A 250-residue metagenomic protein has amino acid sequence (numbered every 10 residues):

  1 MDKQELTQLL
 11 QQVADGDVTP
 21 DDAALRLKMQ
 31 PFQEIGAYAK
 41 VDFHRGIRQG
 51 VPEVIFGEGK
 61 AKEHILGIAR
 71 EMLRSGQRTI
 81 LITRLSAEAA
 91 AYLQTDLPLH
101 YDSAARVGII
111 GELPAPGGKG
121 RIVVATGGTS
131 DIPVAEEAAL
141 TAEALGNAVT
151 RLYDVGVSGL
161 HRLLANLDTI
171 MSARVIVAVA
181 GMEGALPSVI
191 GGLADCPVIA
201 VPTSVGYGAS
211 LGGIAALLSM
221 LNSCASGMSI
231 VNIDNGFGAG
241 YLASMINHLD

Functional and structural regions predicted by a protein language model:
M1-S86, A91, T95: Long amphipathic alpha-helical segments
E63-I65, D131-E136, L160-H161, A180-V189 (+2 more regions): Short glycine/serine/threonine-rich phosphate/pyrophosphate-binding segments that cradle anionic phosphate groups
T95-L97, L193-A194, C224-S226: Short, structured coil segments at secondary-structure junctions
A105-G111, T150-T169, I214-A215, V231: Glycine-rich oxoanion-binding loops at beta->alpha junctions
G118-H161: Glycine-rich phosphate/diphosphate-binding loop of Rossmann-like nucleotide-binding domains
T126, S130, D168-M171, V175 (+1 more regions): C-terminal binding/interaction regions
A165-T203: Glycine-rich phosphate-binding loop
